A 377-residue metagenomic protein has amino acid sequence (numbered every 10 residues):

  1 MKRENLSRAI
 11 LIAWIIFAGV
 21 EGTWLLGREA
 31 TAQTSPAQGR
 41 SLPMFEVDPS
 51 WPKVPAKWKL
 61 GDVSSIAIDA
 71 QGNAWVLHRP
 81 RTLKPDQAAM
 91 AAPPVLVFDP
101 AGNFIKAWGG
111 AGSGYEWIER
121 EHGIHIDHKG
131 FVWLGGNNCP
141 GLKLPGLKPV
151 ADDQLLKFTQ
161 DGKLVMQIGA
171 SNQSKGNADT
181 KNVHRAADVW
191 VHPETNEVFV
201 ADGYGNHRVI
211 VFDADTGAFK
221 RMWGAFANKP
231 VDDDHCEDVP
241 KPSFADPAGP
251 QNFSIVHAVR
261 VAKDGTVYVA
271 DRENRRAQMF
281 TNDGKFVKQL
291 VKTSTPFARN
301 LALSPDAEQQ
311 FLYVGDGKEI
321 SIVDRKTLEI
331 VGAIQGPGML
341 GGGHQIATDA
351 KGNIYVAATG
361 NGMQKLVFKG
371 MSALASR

Functional and structural regions predicted by a protein language model:
L25-P49, P230: Blade/loop signatures of beta-propeller domains
P49-M90: Beta-strand-rich domains and repeat architectures in extracellular enzymes and scaffolds, especially beta-propellers
K57-A70, S113-F131, Q173-T195, D232-T266 (+2 more regions): Beta-rich, blade/repeat-based domains predominating in secreted/periplasmic proteins but also intracellular
S64, R81-F131, N137, N172-S174: Blade-loop segments of beta-propeller domains
V76-R79, L134-N138, V200-G203, V269-R272 (+2 more regions): Conserved beta-strand positions in repeat-built beta-propeller and related beta-rich domains
A92-L96, D153-L156, H207-V211, R276-Q278 (+2 more regions): A short loop-to-beta-strand structural motif that recurs across blades of beta-propeller domains
I124, T266-F280, K288-E329: Loop/turn-rich, solvent-exposed surfaces of beta-rich toroidal or solenoidal domains
L340-R377: Blade-level signature of beta-propeller repeat domains, shared across WD40, Kelch, NHL, RCC1 and BNR/Asp-box propellers
